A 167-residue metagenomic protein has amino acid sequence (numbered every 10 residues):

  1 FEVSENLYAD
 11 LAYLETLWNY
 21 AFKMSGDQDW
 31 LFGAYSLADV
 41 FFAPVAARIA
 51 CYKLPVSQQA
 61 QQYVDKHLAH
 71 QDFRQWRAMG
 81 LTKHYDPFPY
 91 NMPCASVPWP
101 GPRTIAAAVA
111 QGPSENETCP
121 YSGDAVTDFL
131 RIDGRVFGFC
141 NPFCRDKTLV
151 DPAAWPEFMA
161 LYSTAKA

Functional and structural regions predicted by a protein language model:
F1-R74, M79, A106, A110-S114: GST-like fold's C-terminal all-alpha helical module
L81-V109: Acidic/histidine-enriched, glycine/proline-rich intrinsically disordered or flexible terminal extensions
G101-Q111, V126-D128, A165: Short, intrinsically disordered, charge-biased short linear motifs at domain edges
N116, T127, G134-F137: Residues immediately within or flanking Cys/His clusters that coordinate Zn2+ in small zinc-binding modules
C119-G123, L130-R131: Short cysteine-rich clusters marking metal-coordination/redox-active sites
P120, G138, P142: Cys/His/Pro-rich metal-binding microdomains
D124-A125, P142-F143, K147: Cys/His-rich metal-chelating microdomains
R145-Y162: Short metal-binding segments enriched for Cys and/or His
